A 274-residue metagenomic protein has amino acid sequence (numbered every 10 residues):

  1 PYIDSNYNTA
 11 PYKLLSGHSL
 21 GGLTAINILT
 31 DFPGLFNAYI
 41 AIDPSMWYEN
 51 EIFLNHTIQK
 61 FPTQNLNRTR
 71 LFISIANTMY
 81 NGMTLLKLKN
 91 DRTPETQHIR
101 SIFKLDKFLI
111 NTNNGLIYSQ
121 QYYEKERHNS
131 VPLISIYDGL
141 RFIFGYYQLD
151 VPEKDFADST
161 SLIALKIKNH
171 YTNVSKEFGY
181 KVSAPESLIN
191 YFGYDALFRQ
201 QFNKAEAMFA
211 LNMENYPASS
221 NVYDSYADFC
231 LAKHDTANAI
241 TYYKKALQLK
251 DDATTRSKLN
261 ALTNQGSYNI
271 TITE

Functional and structural regions predicted by a protein language model:
P1-A232, K245, D251-L262: Non-catalytic cap/lid and distal C-terminal segments of serine-dependent acyl enzymes
L149, A237, L262-E274: Alpha-helical linker/edge segments of TPR/alpha-solenoid repeat scaffolds and analogous pre-/post-domain helices
T236, I240-L247: Leucine-rich solenoid repeat scaffolds
